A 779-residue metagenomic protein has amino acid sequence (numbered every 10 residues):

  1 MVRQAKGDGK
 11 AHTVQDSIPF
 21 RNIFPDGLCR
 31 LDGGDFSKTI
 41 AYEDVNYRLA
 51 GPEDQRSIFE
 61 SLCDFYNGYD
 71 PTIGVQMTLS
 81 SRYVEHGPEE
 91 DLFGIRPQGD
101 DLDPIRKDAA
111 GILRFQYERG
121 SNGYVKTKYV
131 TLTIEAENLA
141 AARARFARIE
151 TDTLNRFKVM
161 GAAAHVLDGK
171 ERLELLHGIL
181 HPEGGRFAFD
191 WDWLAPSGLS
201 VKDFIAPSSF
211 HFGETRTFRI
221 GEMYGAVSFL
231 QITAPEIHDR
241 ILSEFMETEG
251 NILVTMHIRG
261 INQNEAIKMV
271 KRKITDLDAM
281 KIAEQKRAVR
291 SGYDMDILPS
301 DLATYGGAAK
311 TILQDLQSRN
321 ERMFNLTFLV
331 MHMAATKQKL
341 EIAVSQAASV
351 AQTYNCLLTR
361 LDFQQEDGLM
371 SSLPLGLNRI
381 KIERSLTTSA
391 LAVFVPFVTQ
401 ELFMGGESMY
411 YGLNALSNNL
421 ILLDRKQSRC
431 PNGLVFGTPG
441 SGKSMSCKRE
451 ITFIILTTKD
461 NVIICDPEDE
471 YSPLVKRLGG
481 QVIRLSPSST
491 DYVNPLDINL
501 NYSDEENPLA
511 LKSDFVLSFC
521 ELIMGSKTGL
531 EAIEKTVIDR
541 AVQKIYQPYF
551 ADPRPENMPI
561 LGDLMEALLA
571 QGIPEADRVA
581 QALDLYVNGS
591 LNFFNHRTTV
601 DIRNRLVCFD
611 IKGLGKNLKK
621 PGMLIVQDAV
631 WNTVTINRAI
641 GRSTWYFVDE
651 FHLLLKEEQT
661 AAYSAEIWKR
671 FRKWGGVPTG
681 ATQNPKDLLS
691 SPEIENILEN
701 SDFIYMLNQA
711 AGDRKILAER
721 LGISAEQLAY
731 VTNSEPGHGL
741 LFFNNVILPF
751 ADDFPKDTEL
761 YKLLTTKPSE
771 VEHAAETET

Functional and structural regions predicted by a protein language model:
M1-T399: Extended, folded cores of ATP/NTP-driven motor/assembly subunits in large transport and secretion machines
V45, P52-P71, T78, R82 (+12 more regions): P-loop NTPase motor domains
V435: Hydrophobic anchor at the beta1->P-loop junction of P-loop NTPases
T438: P-loop (Walker A) phosphate-binding loop of NTP-binding proteins
S441-N494: Walker A/P-loop NTP-binding active-site region of P-loop NTPases, recognizing the glycine-rich GxxxxGKT/S
I483-S488, F703-G712: Conserved AAA+ ATPase "SRH/arginine-finger" region at the nucleotide-binding site
T682: H-loop/switch region of ABC-family ATPase nucleotide-binding domains
L721-T777: Conserved P-loop NTPase
